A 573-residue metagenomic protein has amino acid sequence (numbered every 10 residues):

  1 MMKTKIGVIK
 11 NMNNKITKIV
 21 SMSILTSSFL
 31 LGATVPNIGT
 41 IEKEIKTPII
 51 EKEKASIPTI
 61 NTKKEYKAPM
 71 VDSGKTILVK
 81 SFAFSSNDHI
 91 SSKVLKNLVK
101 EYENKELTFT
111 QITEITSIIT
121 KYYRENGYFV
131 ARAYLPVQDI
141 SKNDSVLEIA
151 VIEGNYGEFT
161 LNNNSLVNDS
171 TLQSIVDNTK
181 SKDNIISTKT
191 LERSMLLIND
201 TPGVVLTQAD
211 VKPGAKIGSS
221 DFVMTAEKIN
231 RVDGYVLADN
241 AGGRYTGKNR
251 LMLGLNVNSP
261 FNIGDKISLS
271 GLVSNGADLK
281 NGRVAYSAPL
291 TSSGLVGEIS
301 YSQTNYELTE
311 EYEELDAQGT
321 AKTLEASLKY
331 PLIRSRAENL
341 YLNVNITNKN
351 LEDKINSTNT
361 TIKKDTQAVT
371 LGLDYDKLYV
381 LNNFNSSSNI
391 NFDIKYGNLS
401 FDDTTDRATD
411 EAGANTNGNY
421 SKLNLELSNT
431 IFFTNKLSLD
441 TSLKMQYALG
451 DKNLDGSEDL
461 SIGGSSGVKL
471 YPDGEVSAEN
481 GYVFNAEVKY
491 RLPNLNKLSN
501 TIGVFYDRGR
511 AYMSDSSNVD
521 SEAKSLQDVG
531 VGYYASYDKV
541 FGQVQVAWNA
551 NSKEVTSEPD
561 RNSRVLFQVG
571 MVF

Functional and structural regions predicted by a protein language model:
M2-A33: Gram-negative bacterial Sec-dependent N-terminal signal peptides
A33-G242, L272-V273, A277-K280, L443-K444: Periplasmic polypeptide-binding modules associated with outer-membrane biogenesis and secretion
Y128, V204, I229-R231, N262-G264 (+7 more regions): Strand-connecting loop/turn motifs
D169, S187-V380, P559-L566, G570-V572: Gram-negative/organellar outer-membrane beta-barrel architecture
G234-V236, D265-L269, L295-I299, A326 (+10 more regions): Transmembrane beta-strands of outer-membrane beta-barrel proteins
N240-G242, S259, G271-N275, Y301-E307 (+12 more regions): Transmembrane beta-strands of outer-membrane beta-barrel pores
K354, T358-N500, F505-R508, Y512-S514 (+1 more regions): C-terminal outer-membrane beta-barrel translocator/porin domains of Gram-negative envelope proteins and their
D515-F573: C-terminal beta-signal and terminal closure region of outer-membrane beta-barrel proteins
